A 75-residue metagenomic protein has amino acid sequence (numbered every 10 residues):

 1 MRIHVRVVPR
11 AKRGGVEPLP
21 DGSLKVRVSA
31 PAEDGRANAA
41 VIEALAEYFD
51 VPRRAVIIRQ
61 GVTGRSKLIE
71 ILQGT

Functional and structural regions predicted by a protein language model:
M1-V5: Short amphipathic
R6, L19, K25-E43, E47-F49 (+1 more regions): Compact, glycine-rich, soluble single-domain proteins
R6-V8, R27, R59, L72: Solvent-exposed beta-strand sheet faces enriched in polar/charged residues
A11, D21-S23, G64-S66: A generic structural motif
D34, I42-T75: C-terminal structural segments of small proteins and small subunits
